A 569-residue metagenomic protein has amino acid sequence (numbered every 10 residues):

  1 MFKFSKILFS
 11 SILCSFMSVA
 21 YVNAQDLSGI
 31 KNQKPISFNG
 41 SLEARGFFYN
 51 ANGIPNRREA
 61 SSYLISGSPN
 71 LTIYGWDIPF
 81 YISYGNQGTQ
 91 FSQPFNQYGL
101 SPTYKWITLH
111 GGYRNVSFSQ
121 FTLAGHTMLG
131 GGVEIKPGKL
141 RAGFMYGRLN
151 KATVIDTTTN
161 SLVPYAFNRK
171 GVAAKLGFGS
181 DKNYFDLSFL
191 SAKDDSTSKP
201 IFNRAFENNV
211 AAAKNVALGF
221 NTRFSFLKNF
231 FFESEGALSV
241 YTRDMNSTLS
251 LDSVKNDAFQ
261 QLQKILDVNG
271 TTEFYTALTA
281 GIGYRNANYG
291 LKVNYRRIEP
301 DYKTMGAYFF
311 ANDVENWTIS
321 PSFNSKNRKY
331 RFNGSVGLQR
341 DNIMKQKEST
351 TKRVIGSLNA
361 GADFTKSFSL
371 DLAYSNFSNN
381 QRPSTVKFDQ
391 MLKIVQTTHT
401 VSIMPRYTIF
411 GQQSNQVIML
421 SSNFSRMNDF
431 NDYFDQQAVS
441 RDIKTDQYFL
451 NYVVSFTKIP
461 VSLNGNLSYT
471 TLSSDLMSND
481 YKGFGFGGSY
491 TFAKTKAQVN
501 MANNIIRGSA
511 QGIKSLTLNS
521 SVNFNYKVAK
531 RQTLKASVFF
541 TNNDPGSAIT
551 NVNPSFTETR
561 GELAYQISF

Functional and structural regions predicted by a protein language model:
M1-S28: Bacterial Sec-dependent N-terminal signal peptides
D26-G53, E59-S61, L71-F80, P102 (+5 more regions): Transmembrane beta-strand segments of Gram-negative outer membrane beta-barrel proteins
R58-I65, I73-I78, Q93-N96, K105-W106 (+4 more regions): Outer-membrane beta-barrel translocator/receptor signature
R58-S66, Q93, L176, F185-S191 (+2 more regions): Exposed, low-structure sequence patches enriched in small/polar residues
S68-I78, G88-T89, T103-I107, F226-F230 (+1 more regions): Short, solvent-exposed loop/edge-beta patches enriched in aromatic
I82-L149, L278-L291, R297-D301: Outer membrane beta-barrel
V116-L123, L162-Y165, F206-A213, V268-N269 (+1 more regions): Outer-membrane beta-barrel proteins
Y146, K151, I155-K214, F226: Hydrophobic, small-residue-rich alpha-helical packing segments that form membrane-like cores
